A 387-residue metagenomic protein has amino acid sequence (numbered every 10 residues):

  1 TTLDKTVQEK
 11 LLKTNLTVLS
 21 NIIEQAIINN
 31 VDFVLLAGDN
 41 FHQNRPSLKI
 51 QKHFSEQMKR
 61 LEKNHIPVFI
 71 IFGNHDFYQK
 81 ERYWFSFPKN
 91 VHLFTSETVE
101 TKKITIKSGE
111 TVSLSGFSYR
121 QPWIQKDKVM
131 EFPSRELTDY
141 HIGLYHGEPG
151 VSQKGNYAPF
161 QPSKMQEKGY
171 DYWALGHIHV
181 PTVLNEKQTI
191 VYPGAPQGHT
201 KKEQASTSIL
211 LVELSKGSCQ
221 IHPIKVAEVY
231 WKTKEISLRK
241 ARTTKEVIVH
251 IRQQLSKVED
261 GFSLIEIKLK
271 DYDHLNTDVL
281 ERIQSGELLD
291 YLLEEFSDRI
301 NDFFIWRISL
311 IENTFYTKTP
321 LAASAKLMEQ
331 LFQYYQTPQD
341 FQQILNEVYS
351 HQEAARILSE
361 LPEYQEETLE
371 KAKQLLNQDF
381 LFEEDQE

Functional and structural regions predicted by a protein language model:
T1-I50, E363-E370: N-terminal active-site segment of His-dependent metallophosphoesterases
V7-T14, P88, G116-S118, W231-V247: Acidic/glycine-enriched edge-of-secondary-structure segments
L12-L16, I50-Q51, Q125, K154-G155 (+2 more regions): A conditional alpha-helix N-cap/helix-loop micro-motif detector
V18-I27, T105, M130-S134, L255-S256: Short amphipathic alpha-helices and their capping/turn segments at secondary-structure boundaries
I27-I28, K59-K63, E259: Residue-level signal for alpha-helix termini/capping positions
F33, N44-E213: His/Asp/Glu-rich metal-coordinating catalytic cores of metallo-dependent phosphodiesterases/hydrolases acting on
E100-I106, P193-Q253, G261, E266: Binuclear metal-dependent phosphoesterase catalytic core
E228-E387: Accessory, non-catalytic peripheral segments of nucleic-acid enzymes
